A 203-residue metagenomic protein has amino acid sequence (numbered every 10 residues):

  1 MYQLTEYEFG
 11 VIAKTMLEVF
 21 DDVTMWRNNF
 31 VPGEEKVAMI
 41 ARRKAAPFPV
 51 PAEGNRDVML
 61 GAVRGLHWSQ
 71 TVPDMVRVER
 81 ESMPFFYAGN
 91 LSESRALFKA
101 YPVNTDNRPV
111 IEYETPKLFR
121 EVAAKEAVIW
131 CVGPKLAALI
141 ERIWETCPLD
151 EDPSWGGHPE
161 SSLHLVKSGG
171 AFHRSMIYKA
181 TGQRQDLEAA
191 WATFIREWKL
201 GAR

Functional and structural regions predicted by a protein language model:
M1-F20: Conserved Class I SAM-dependent methyltransferase catalytic core
M25-R203: Soluble small-group transferase modules, centered on the S-adenosyl donor enzyme superfamily
